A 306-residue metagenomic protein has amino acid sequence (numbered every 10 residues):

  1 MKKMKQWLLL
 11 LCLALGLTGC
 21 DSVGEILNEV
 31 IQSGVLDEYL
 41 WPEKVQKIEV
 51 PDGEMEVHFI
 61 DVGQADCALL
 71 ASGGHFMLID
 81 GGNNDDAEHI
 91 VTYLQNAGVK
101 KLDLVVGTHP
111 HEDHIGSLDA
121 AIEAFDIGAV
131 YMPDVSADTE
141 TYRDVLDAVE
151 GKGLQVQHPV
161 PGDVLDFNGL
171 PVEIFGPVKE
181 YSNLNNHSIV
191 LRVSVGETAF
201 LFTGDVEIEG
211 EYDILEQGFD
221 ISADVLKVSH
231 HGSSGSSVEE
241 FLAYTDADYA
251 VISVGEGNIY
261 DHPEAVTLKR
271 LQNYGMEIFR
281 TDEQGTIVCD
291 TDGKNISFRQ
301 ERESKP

Functional and structural regions predicted by a protein language model:
K2-P306: Non-globular, low-confidence helical/coil segments that flank catalytic cores
